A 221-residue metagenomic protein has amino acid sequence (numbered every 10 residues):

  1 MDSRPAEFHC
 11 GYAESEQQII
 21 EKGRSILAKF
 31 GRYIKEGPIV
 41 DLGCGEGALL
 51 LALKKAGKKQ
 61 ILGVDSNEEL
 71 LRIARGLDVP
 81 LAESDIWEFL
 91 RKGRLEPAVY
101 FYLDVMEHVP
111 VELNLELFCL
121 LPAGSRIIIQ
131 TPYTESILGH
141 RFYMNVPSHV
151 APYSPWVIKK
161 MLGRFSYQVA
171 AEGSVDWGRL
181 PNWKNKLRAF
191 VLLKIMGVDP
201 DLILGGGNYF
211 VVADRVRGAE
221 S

Functional and structural regions predicted by a protein language model:
M1-E96, E112-C119, G173-W177, G206-F210 (+1 more regions): Conserved N-terminal segment of class I S-adenosyl-L-methionine
F8-I19, A48, W87-R91, Y102 (+1 more regions): S-adenosyl-L-methionine-dependent methyltransferase catalytic module, highlighting the catalytic core
V99: Short, Asp-centered acidic motifs that coordinate Mg2+ and/or phosphate in catalytic or ligand-binding sites
V105: Hydrophobic adenine-recognition pocket in adenosine-nucleotide-binding enzymes
S221: ATP/Mg2+ or Mg2+-diphosphate-binding catalytic cores that bind nucleotide phosphates or diphosphates via glycine-rich
